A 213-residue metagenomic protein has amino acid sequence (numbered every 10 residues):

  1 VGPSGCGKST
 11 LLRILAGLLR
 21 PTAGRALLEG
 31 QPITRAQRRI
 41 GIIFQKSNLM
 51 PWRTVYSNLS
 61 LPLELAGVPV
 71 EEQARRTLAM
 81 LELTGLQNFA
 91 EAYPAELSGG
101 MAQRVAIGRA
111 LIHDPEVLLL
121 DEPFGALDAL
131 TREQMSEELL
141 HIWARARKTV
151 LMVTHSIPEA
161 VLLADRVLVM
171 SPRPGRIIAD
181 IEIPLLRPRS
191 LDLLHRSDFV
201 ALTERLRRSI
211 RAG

Functional and structural regions predicted by a protein language model:
V1-P3: The feature captures the beta-strand-to-loop junction immediately N-terminal to the Walker
A16: Helix-to-loop junction immediately C-terminal to a conserved catalytic motif
G24-A36: Conserved ABC transporter NBD signature motif
R53-S60: Short coil-to-helix segment of the ABC ATPase nucleotide-binding domain corresponding to the Q-loop/switch region
S60, E64, E71-F89, H141: Conserved ABC ATPase "signature" region
A92-A95, H113: Conserved signature/switch motifs of ABC ATPase nucleotide-binding domains
L118-D121: Catalytic Walker B motif of ABC-type/P-loop ATPase nucleotide-binding domains
